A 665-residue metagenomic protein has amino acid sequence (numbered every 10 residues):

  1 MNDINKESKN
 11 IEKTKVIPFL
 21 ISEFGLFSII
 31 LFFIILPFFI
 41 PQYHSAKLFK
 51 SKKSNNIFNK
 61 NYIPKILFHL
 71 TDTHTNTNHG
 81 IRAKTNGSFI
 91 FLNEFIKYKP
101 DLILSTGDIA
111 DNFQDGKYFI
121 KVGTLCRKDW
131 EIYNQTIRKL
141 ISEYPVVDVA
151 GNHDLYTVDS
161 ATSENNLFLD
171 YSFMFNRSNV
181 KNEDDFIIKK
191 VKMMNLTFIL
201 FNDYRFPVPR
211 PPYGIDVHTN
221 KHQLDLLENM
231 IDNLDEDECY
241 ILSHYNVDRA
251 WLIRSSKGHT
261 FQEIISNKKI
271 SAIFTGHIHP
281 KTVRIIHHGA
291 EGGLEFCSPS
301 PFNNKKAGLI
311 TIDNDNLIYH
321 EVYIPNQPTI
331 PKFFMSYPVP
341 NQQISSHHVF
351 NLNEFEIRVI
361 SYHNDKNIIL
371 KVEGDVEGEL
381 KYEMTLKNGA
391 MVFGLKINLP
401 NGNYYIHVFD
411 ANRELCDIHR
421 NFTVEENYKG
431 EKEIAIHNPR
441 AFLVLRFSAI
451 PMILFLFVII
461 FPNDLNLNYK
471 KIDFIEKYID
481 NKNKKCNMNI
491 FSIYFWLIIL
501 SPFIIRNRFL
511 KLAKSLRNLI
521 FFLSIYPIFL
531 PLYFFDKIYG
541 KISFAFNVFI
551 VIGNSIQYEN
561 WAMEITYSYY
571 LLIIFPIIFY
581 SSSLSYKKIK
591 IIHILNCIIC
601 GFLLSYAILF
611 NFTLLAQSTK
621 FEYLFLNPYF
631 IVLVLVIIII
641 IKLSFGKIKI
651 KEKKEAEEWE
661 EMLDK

Functional and structural regions predicted by a protein language model:
E12-L125, I479, N489-W496, P502-I504 (+1 more regions): N-terminal active-site segment of His-dependent metallophosphoesterases
I40-K47, T282, I286-D375, V392-T423 (+1 more regions): Binuclear metal-dependent phosphoesterase catalytic core
Q42-N59, F119-E228, S256-A272, I278-V322: Extended active-site neighborhood of metal-dependent phosphoesterases/phosphodiesterases
D72, G107-D108, G151-N152, H244 (+1 more regions): Active-site glycine-centered loops adjacent to acidic/histidine catalytic or metal-binding residues that shape
T106, I231-A250: Short acidic, glycine-rich surface-loop motifs adjacent to enzyme active sites
D375-N388: Solvent-exposed serine/threonine-rich low-complexity stretches and specific carbohydrate-binding patches
C416-A441: Short beta-strand elements
R446-K665: Alpha-helical transmembrane segments of integral membrane proteins
